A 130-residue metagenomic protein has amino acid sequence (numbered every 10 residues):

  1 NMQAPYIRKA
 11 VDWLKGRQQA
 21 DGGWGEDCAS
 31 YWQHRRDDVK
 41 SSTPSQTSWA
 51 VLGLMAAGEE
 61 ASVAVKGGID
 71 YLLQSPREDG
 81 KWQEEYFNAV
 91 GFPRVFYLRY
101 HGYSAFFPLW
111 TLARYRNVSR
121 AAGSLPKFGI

Functional and structural regions predicted by a protein language model:
N1-G123, F128-I130: An alpha-helical repeat/solenoid feature that recognizes helix-turn-helix modules
